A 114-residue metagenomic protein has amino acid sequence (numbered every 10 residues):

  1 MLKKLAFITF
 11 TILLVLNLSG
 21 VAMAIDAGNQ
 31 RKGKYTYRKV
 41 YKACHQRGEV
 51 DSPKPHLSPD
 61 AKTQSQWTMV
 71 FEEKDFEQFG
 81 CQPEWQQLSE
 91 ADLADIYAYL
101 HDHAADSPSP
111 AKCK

Functional and structural regions predicted by a protein language model:
M1-T9: Bacterial N-terminal signal peptides that target proteins for export
T9-N17: Bacterial N-terminal signal peptides
G20-R38, H56: Electrostatic cytochrome c docking/interface patches
K32-K39, Q66, A91, D95-Y99: Extracytoplasmic/secreted proteins, especially bacterial periplasmic and envelope-associated proteins
V40-E49, I96: The canonical Cys-X-X-Cys-His
A43-H45, G80-Q82, K112-K114: Sequence contexts marking disulfide-bonded cysteines in secreted/extracellular proteins
M69-D92: Short Fe-S-cluster ligation motifs
W85-K114: C-terminal capping alpha-helices of c-type cytochrome domains
